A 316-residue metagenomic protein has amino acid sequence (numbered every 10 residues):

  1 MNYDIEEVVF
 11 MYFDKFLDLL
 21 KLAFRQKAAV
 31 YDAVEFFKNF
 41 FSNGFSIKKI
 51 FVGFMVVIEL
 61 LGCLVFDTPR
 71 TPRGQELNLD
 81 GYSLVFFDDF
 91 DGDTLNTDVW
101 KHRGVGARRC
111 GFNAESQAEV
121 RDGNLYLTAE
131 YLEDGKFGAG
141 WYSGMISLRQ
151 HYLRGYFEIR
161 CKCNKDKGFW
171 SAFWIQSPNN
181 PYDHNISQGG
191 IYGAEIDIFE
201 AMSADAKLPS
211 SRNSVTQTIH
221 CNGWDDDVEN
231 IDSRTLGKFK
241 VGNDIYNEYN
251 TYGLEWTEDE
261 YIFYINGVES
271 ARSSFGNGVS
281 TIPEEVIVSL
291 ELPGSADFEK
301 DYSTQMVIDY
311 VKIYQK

Functional and structural regions predicted by a protein language model:
M1-Q26: N-terminal targeting leaders characterized by basic, low-complexity, disordered sequences that direct proteins
Q26-F37: Membrane-interfacial, low-structure loops and terminal tails that flank and connect transmembrane helices in multi-pass
F45-M55: Sec-dependent signal peptide hydrophobic core
V56-L60: Hydrophobic core
V65-K316: GH16 jelly-roll
